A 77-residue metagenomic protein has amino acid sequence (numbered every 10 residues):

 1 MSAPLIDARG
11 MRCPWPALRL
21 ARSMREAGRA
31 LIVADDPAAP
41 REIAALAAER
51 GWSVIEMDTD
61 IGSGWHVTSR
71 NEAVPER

Functional and structural regions predicted by a protein language model:
M1-R77: Domain-level signature for proteins that mediate thiol-based redox and metal-cofactor handling
